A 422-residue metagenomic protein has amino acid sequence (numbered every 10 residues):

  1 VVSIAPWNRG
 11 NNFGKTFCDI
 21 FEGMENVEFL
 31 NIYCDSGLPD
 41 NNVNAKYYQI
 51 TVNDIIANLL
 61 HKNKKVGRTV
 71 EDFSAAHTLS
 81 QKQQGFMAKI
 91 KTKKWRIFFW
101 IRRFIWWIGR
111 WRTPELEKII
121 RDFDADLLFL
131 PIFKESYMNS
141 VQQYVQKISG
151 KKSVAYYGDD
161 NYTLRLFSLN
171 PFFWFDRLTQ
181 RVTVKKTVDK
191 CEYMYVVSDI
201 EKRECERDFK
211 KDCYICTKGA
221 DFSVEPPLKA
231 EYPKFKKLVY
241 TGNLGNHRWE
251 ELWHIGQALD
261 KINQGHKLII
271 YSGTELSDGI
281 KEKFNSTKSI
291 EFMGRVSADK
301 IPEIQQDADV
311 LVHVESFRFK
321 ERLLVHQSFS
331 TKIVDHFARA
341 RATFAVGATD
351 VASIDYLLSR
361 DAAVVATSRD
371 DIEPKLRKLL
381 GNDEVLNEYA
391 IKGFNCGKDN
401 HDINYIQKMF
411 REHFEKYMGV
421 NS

Functional and structural regions predicted by a protein language model:
V1-F73, C213, D221, Q257-N263 (+1 more regions): N-terminal subdomain of nucleotide-sugar transferases
E71-L127: Conserved nucleotide-sugar donor-binding subdomain of glycosyltransferases
W111, E115-K118, S140-I148, N161 (+1 more regions): Membrane-proximal helix-turn-helix segments that form the acceptor-binding/catalytic region of lipid-linked
I200, K218-G219: Carbohydrate-associated surface elements
D221-K283, F292-D299: Conserved catalytic-core segment of nucleotide-activated headgroup transferases in glycan assembly
N246-E251, D299-I301, L311-F337, T343-D355: Nucleotide-sugar-dependent
S330, A348, S359-D370, K378-E384: Conserved acidic donor-binding segment of nucleotide-sugar-dependent glycosyltransferases
T367-D370, D383-E415: A charged, aromatic-enriched C-terminal amphipathic alpha-helix characteristic of glycosyltransferases across folds
